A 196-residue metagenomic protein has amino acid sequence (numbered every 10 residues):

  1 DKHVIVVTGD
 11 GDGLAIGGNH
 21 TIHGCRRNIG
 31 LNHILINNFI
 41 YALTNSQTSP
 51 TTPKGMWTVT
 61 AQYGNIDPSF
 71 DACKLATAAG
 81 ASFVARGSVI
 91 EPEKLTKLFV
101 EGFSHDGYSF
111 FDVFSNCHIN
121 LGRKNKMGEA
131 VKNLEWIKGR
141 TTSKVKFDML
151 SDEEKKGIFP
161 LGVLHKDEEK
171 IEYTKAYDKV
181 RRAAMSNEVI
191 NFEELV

Functional and structural regions predicted by a protein language model:
D1-A42, K97: Thiamine diphosphate
H3-I5, G30-I34, K74, S82-A85 (+2 more regions): Structural motif
I16-H20, R26, L43-T48, L121-K126 (+1 more regions): Short acidic, glycine/serine/threonine-rich loops at helix termini
G24, S49-P53, G102, M127-A130: Short, hinge-like loop/turn segments at secondary-structure boundaries
I36-K54: Glycine-rich anion/phosphate-binding loop at the beta-strand->alpha-helix junction
A42-T44, E93-L95, F111, H118-G122 (+1 more regions): Short acidic/glycine-rich loop or secondary-structure boundary segments that cap or lie
S49-E101: Conserved thiamine diphosphate
N116-V196: Flexible, low-complexity linker and terminal segments
